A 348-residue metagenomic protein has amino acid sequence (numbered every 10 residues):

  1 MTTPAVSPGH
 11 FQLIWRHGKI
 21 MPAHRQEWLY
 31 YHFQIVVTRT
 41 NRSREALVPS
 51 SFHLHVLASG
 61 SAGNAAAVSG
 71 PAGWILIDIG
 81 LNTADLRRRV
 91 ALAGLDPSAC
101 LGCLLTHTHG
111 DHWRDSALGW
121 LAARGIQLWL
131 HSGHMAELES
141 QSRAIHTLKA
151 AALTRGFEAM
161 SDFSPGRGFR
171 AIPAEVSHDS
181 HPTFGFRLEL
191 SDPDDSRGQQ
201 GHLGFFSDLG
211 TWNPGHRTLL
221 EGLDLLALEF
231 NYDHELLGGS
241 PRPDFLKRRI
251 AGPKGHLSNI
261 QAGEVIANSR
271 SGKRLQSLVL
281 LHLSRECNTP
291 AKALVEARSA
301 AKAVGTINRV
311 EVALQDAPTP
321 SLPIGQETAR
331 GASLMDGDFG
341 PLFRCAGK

Functional and structural regions predicted by a protein language model:
M1, P8, R16, M21-P22 (+4 more regions): Short, low-complexity intrinsically disordered segments enriched in A/P/G/S/L with frequent Arg, especially at protein
L29, N288-K348: C-terminal regulatory/interaction regions
Y30, V37-R39, R44-A93, P182-S207 (+1 more regions): Conserved beta-strand hairpin/beta-sheet module of binuclear metal-dependent hydrolase folds, prominently
L76-G80, C100-T108, W129-S132, G204-S207 (+3 more regions): Active-site neighborhood of phospho(di)ester-bond hydrolases with catalytic His/Asp-centered motifs
N82-L130, D224: Active-site metal-binding motif and surrounding structural segment of the metallo-beta-lactamase
R114-R124, S140-S142, N288-V295: Metal-dependent catalytic neighborhoods of phosphoester/phosphodiester hydrolases
S132-Q199: Metallo-beta-lactamase
P214-L314: Cap/insert and terminal regions of metallo-dependent hydrolase folds
